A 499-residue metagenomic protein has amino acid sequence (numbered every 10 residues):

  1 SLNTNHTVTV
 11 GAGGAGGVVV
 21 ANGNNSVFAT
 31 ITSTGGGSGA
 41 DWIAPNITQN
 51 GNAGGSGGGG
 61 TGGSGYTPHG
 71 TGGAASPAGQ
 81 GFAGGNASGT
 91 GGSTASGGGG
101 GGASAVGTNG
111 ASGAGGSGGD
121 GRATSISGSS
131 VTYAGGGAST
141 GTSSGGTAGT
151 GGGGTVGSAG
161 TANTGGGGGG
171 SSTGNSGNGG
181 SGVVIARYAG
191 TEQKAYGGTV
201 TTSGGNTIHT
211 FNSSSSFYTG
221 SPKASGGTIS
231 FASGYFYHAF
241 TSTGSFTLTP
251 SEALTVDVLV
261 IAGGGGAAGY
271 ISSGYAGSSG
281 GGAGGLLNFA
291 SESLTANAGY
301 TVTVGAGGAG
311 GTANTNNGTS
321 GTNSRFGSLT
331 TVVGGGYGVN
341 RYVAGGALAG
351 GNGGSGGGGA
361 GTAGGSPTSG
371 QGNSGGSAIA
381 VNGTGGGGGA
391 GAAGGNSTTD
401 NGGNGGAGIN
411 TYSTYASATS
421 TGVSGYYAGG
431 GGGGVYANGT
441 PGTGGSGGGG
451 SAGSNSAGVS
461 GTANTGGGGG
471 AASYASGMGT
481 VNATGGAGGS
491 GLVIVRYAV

Functional and structural regions predicted by a protein language model:
S1-V499: Low-complexity, glycine/proline-biased repetitive segments and flexible coils/loops
